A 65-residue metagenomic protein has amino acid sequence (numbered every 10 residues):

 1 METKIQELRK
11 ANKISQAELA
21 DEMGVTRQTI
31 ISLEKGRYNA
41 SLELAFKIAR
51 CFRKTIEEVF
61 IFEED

Functional and structural regions predicted by a protein language model:
T3-E22: Short basic helix-loop element that most often maps to the first helix and adjoining turn of HTH DNA-binding modules
L8, L42-E43, I56: Short, Lys/Arg-enriched C-terminal cap helix and immediately downstream tail that follows
K10, Y38-N39: Short amphipathic helical patch at the helix-1/turn junction of helix-turn-helix
L19, R53-D65: Short C-terminal boundary/hinge segments that cap the last helix of small helical domains
V25-Y38: Recognition helix of helix-turn-helix/homeodomain-like DNA-binding domains that insert into the DNA major groove
A45-A49, V59: Hydrophobic micro-packing sites on short alpha-helices
